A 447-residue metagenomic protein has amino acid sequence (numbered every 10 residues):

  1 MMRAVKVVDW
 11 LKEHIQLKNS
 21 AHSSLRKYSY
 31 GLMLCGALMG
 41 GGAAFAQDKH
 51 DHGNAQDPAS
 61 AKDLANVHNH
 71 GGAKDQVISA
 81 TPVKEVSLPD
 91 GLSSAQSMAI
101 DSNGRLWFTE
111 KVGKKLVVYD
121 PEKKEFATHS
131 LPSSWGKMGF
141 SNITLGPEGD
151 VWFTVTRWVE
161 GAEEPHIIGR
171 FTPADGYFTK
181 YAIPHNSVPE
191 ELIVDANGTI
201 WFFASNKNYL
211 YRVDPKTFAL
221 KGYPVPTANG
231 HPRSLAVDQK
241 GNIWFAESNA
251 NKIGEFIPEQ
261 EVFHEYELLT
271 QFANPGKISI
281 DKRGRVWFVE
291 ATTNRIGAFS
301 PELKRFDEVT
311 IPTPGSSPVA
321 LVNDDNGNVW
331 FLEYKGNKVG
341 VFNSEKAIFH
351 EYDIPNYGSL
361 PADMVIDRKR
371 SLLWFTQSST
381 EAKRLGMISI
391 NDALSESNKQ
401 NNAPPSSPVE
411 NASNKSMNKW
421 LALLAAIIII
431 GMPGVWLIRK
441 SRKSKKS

Functional and structural regions predicted by a protein language model:
D75-L92: A short helix->beta-strand "capping" segment at the edge of beta-propeller domains
V83-L88, E125-P132, Y177-A182, A219-V225 (+3 more regions): A short beta-strand motif characteristic of beta-propeller blades
P89-S102, S134-E148, R157-W158, P184-N197 (+4 more regions): Beta-rich, blade/repeat-based domains predominating in secreted/periplasmic proteins but also intracellular
L106-V112, V151-E163, F202-N206, I243-N249 (+3 more regions): Conserved beta-strand positions in repeat-built beta-propeller and related beta-rich domains
K115-V117, H166-R170, N208-Y211, N251-E255 (+3 more regions): A short loop-to-beta-strand structural motif that recurs across blades of beta-propeller domains
D120-K124, F171-G176, D214-F218, F256-E261 (+3 more regions): Short loop/turn segments that connect beta-strands within beta-propeller blades
P355-P405: Blade-level signature of beta-propeller repeat domains, shared across WD40, Kelch, NHL, RCC1 and BNR/Asp-box propellers
I430-S447: C-terminal membrane-anchoring or membrane-association module
